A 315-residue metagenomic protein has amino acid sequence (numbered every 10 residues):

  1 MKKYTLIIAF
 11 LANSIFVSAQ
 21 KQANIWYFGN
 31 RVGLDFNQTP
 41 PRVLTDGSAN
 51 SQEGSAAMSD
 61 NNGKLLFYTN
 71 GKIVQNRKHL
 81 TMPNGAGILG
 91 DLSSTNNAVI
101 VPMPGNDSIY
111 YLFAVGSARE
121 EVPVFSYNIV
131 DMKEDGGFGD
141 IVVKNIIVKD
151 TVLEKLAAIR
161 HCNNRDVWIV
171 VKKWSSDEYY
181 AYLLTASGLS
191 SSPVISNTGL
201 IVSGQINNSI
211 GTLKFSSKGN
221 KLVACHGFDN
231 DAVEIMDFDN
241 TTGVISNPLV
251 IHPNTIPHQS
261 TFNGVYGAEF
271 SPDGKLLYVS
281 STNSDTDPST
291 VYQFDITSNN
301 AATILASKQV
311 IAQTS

Functional and structural regions predicted by a protein language model:
M1-N24, S260-G264: Bacterial Sec-dependent N-terminal signal peptides
Q20, N50-N62, L89-D107, K149-D166 (+3 more regions): Structural signature of eukaryotic scaffold interfaces centered on beta-propeller domains
K21-T95, P102-G105, V115-G139: Beta-propeller domains
I25, K64-L65, I109-Y111, D166-W168 (+2 more regions): Conserved core beta-strand positions within WD40 beta-propeller blades
F28, F67-Y68, L112-A114, V171 (+2 more regions): Residue position within the beta-strands of beta-propeller blades
N84-G85, G137-K149, S190-L200, I245-T255 (+1 more regions): Beta-propeller fold detector
S117-K173, N197-S203: Asp-box/WD-like beta-propeller blade repeats and closely related beta-sheet repeat scaffolds
R165-F294: Beta-propeller domains
